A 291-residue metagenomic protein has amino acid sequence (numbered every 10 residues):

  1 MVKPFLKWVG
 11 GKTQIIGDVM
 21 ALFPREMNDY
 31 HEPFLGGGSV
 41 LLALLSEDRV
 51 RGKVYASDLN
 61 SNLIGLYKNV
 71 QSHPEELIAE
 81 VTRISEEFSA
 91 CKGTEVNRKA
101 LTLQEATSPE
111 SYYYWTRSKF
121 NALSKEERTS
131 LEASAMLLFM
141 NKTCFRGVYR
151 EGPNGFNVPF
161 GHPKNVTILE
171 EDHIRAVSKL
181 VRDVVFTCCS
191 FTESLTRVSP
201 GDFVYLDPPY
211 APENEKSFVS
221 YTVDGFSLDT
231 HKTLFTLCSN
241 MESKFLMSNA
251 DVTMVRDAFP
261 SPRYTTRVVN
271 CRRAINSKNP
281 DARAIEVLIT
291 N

Functional and structural regions predicted by a protein language model:
M1-L35, S39-V40, L137, N279: S-adenosyl-L-methionine
V19, Y30-L44, A56-N60, L138-G152 (+4 more regions): Conserved proline-anchored active-site loop of SAM-dependent methyltransferases that bridges a beta-strand
F23, L44-R49, Q71, F259: Active-site catalytic pocket residues across diverse enzymes, especially alpha/beta-hydrolases
M27-Y30, R51-K53, V181-V185, S239-F245: Short active-site oxyanion
G36, H173, A250-T253: Short, polar loop motifs at secondary-structure junctions
E47, G52-V185: Class I S-adenosyl-L-methionine-dependent methyltransferase module
V166, V177-L237, K244: Conserved mid-sequence domains
A211-P212, S220, D224-N291: Long, positively charged, glycine-interspersed low-complexity recognition regions
